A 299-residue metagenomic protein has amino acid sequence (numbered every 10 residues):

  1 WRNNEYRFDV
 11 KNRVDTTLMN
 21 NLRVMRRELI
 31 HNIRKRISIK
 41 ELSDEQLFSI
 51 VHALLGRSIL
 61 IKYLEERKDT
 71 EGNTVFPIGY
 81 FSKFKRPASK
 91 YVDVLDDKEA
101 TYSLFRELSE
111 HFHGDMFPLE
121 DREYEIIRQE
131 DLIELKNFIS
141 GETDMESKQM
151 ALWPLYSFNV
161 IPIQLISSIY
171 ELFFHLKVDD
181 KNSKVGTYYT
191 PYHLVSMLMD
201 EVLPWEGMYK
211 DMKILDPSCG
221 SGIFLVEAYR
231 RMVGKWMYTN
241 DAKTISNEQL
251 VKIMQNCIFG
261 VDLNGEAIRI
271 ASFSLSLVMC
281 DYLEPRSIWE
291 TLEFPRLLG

Functional and structural regions predicted by a protein language model:
W1-Y63, K68, Q129-S167, L176: Short, basic/polar, glycine-containing "phosphate-handling" surface segments that engage DNA
T16, N20, S49-R57, E99-Y102 (+8 more regions): Non-catalytic, well-ordered alpha-helical scaffold segments
S38-E41, E45, K68-S89, D211 (+2 more regions): Short, glycine/acidic-rich hinge or "gate" loops at secondary-structure transitions that mediate conformational
K62, R67-R122, L215-A228: Extended, well-ordered alpha-helical scaffold/bundle regions in very large, multi-domain proteins
D97, E125-E130, P191, E284: Alpha-helix initiation/capping motif
E120, E125-D131, E146, S246: Ser/Thr-centered flexible coil motifs
T143-D144, K148, L152-F158, F173-G299: SAM-dependent methyltransferase catalytic region
